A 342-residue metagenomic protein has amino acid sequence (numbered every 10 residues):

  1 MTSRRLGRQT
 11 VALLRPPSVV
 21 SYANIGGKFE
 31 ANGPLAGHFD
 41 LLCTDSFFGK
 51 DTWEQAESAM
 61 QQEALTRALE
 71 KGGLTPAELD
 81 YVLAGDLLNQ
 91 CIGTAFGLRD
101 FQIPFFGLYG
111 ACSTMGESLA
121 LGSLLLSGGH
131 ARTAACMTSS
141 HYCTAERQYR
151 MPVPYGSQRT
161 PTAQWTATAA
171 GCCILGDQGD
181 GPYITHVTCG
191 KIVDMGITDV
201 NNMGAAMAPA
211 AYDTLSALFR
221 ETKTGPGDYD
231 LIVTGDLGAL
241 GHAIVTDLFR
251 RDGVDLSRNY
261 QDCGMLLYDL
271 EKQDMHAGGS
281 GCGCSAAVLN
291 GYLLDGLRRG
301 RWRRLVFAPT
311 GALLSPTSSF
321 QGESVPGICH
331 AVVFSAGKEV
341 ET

Functional and structural regions predicted by a protein language model:
M1-E54, P152-A217, E221-T224, V254 (+3 more regions): Condensing-enzyme catalytic core mediating Claisen C-C bond formation in acyl metabolism
V19, W53-C112, D228-A243: Conserved beta-ketoacyl condensing-enzyme motif
V20, L83-G85, A134-S140, L175 (+1 more regions): Short beta-strand segments
E57-G73, L119-L121, A206-E221, V288-L293: Short, well-ordered amphipathic alpha-helical segments that serve as non-catalytic structural scaffolds within diverse
G85-Q90, C112-S113, T138-T144, G190-K191 (+2 more regions): Acidic, glycine-rich active-site loops and adjacent beta-strand->loop/helix elements that engage anionic groups
A95-L98, L237-D252, T317-V325: Short glycine/threonine-rich loop-to-helix capping motif typified by GTGT followed within a few residues by an Asp-Pro
Y109-C136, L175, S280-R301: Active-site-proximal alpha-helical scaffold in enzymes
A210, S216-L248: Long, repeat-rich segments with strong aromatic
